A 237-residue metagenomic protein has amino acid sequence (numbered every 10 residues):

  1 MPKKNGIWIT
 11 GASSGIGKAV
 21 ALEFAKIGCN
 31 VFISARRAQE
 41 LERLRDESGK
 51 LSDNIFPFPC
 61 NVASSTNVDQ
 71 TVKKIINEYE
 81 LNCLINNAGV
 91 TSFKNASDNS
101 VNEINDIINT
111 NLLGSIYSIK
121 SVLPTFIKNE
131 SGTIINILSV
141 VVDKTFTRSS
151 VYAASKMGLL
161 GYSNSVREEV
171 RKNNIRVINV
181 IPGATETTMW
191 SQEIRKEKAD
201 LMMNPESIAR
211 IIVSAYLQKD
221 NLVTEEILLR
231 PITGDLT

Functional and structural regions predicted by a protein language model:
S13-S14: Conserved glycine-rich cofactor-binding loop
C29-L44: Conserved glycine-rich Rossmann-like NAD(P)H-binding loop of the short-chain dehydrogenase/reductase
F58-Q70, V101: The beta1-alpha1 cofactor-binding region of Rossmann-like NAD(H)/NADP(H)-dependent oxidoreductases
N95-A96, E103-I108: Substrate-binding pocket helix/loop in short-chain dehydrogenase/reductase
I119, S155: Active-site helix of classical SDR
S139: Residue(s) in the substrate-gating loop at a strand-loop-helix junction that position the organic substrate next
K172-N173, N179, R195-T237: C-terminal helical subdomain
